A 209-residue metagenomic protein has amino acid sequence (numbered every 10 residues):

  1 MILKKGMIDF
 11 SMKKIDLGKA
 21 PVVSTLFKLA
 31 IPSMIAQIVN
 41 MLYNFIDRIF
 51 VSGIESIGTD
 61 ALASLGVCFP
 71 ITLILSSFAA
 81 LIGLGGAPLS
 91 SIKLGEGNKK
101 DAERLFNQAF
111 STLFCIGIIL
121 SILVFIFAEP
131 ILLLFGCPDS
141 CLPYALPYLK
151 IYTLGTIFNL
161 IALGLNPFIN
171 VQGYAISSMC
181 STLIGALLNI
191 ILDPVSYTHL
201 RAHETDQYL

Functional and structural regions predicted by a protein language model:
M1-A30, S90-I157, I191, R201-Q207: Short alpha-helical transmembrane segments in multi-pass integral membrane proteins
V22, L29-P32, Q37-N44, G53-I57: N-terminal alpha-helical transmembrane segments of multi-pass membrane transport and channel/translocase proteins
M34, I38-I46, I74-G85, T156-G164 (+3 more regions): Hydrophobic alpha-helical transmembrane bundles that constitute the permease/transmembrane domains of multi-pass
I35, D47-V51, L65, S90-G95 (+7 more regions): Hydrophobic/aromatic residues within transmembrane alpha-helices of membrane transport systems, especially the TMDs
L42, G53-G58, G97, E129-P130 (+3 more regions): Membrane-interface elements of multi-pass transporters and channels
V51-L73, D139-Y144: Interfacial/gating helices of multi-pass transporter permease domains
L62-I122, N159-S178: Small-residue-rich hydrophobic transmembrane alpha-helices
V124, S177-R201: Alpha-helical transmembrane segments of multi-pass membrane transporters and transport-associated inner-membrane enzymes
